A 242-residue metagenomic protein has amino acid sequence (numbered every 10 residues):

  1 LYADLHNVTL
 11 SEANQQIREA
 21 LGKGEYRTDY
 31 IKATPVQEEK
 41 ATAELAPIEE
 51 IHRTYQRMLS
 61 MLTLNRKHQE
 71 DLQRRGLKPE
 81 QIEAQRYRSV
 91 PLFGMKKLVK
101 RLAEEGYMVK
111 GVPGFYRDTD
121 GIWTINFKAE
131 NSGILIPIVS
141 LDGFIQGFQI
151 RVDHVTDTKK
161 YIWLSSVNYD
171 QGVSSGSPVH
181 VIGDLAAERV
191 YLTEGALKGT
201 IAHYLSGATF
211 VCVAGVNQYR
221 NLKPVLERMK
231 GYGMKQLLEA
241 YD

Functional and structural regions predicted by a protein language model:
L1-G121: Non-catalytic accessory segments of DNA primases and related replication-initiation nucleases
L1-Y2, L72, G143, A202 (+1 more regions): Residue-level preference for non-acidic, small/hydrophobic
Y2, L192, M234-D242: Acidic beta-strand-to-loop metal/phosphate-binding motif
D4, V139-L141, D242: Beta-hairpin (beta-strand-turn-beta-strand) motif
H52-Y55, G183-D184, A240: A short, structure-level motif marking secondary-structure boundaries and short turns
Y55, Y87, Y161-W163, Y169 (+1 more regions): Aromatic side chains
M95-K235: Phosphate-handling DNA/RNA-contact segment within nucleic-acid enzymes
